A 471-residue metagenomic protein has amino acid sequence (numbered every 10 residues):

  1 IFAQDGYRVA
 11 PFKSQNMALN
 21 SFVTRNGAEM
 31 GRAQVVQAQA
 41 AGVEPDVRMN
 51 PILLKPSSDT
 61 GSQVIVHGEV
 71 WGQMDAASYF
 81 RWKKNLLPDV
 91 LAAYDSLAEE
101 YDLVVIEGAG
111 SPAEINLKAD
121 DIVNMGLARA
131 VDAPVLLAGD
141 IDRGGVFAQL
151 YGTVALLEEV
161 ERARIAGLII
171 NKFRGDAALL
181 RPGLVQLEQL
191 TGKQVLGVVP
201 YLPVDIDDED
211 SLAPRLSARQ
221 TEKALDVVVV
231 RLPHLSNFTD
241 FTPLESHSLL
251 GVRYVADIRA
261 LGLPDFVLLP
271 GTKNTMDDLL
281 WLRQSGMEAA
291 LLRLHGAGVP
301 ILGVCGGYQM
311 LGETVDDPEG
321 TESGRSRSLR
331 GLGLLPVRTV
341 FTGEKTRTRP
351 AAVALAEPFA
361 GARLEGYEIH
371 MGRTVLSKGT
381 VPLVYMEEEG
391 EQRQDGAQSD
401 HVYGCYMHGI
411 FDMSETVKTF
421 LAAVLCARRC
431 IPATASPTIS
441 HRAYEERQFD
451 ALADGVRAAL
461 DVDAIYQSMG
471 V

Functional and structural regions predicted by a protein language model:
I1-R293, A297-P300, D317-G320, G343-E344 (+1 more regions): Flexible phosphate-sensing "switch/lid" loops adjacent to ATP/NTP-binding sites across phosphate-transfer
C305: Catalytic nucleophile serine of serine hydrolases, specifically the conserved "nucleophile elbow" pentapeptide
M310: Conserved catalytic-site region of short-chain dehydrogenase/reductase
T321-T348, A354: Conserved P-loop NTPase catalytic core
